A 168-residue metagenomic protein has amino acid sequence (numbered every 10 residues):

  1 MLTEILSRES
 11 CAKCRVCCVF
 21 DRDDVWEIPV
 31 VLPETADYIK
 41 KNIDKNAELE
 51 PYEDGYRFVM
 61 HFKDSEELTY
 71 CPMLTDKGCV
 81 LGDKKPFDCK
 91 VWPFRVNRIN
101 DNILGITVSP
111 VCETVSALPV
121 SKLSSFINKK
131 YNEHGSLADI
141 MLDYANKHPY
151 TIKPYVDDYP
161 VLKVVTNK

Functional and structural regions predicted by a protein language model:
M1-K168: Short loop/turn segments that flank or connect secondary-structure elements
